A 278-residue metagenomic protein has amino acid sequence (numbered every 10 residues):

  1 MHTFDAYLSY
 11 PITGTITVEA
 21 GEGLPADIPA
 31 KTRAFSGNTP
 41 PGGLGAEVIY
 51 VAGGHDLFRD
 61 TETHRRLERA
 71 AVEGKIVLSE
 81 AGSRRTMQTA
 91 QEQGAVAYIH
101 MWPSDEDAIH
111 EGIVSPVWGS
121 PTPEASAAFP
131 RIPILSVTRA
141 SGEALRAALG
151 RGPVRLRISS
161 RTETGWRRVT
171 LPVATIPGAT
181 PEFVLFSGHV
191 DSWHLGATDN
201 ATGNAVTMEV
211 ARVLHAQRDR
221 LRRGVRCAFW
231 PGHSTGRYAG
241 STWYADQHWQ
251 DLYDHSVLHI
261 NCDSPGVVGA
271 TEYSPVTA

Functional and structural regions predicted by a protein language model:
M1-I76: Noncatalytic luminal/extracellular "stalk/propeptide" segments of secretory-pathway proteins
M1-P25, M87, H100, S104-V117 (+2 more regions): Protein/peptide-recognition domains central to ubiquitin and immune signaling
D5-L8, H55-D56, G82-R85, P103-D107 (+6 more regions): Solvent-exposed loop/turn segments at secondary-structure junctions within structured extracellular/periplasmic domains
A30-E62, S120-T198, E209-D219, G224 (+1 more regions): Soluble metallo-hydrolase cores and metallopeptidase-like ectodomains found primarily in the secretory/periplasmic
V48-G112: A conserved hydrophobic secondary-structure block that centers on an alpha-helix together with its immediately flanking
R66-E68, M87-V96, I113-P123, T175 (+2 more regions): Mature extracellular/periplasmic domains of secretome proteins
V72-I76, Q93-A97, V154, T180-V184 (+2 more regions): Loop/turn elements at helix/coil->beta-strand transitions in domains of secreted/extracellular proteins
R168-L171, S192-A278: Acidic/histidine-rich catalytic neighborhood of metal-dependent amide-processing enzymes
